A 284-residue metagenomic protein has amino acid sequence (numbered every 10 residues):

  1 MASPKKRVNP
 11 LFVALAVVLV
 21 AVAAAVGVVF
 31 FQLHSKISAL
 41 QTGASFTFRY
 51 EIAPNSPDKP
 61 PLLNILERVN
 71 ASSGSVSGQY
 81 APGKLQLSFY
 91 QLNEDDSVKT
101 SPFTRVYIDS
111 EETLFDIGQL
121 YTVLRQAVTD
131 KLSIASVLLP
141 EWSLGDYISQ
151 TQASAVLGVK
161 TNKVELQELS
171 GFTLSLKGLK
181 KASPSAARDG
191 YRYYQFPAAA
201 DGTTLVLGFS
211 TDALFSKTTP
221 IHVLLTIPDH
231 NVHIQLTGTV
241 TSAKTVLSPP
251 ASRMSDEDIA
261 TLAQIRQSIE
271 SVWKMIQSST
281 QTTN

Functional and structural regions predicted by a protein language model:
K6-L15, V22-N284: Subset-of-secretome marker
